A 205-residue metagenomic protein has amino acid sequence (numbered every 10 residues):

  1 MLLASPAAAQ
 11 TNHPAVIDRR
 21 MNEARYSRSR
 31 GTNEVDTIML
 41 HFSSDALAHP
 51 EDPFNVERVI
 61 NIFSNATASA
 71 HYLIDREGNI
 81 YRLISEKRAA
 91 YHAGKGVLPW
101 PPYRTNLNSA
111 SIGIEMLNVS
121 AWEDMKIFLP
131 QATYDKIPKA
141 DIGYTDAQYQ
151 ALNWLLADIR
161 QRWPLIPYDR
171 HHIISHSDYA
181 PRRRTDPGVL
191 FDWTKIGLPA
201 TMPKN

Functional and structural regions predicted by a protein language model:
M1-A4: Bacterial N-terminal signal peptides
A7-A9: Boundary at the C-terminal end of the N-terminal hydrophobic targeting segment
T11-G31, T37, S44-L165: Active-site-adjacent loop/helix surface patches within enzyme catalytic domains that shape the substrate-binding cleft
R19, N65, H172, R184-D186: Short linear sequence motifs
H41, E115, I174-H176: A cross-family glycoside hydrolase active-site/sugar-binding cleft signature
A89, G94-K95, D169, I173-H176 (+1 more regions): Flexible domain-boundary/linker segments
R162-R182: Acidic/histidine-rich, metal-coordinating catalytic segments
Y179-N205: Short, low-complexity, polybasic intrinsically disordered segments
